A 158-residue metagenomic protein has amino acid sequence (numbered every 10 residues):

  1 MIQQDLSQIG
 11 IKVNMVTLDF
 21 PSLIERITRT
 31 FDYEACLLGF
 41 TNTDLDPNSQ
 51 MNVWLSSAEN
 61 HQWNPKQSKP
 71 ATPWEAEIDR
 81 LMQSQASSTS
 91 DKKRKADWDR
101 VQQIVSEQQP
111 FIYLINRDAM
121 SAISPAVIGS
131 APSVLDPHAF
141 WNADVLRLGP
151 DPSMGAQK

Functional and structural regions predicted by a protein language model:
M1-Q4, Q8, E25, A76-Q83 (+1 more regions): Solvent-exposed, polar/charged alpha-helical surfaces in well-ordered, non-transmembrane soluble domains, broadly
S7-H61: Periplasmic binding protein-like
V13-M15, A76, I112: Acidic/polar-rich alpha-helix caps and helix-coil junctions
L18-P21, S68-A76, S88-K95: Soluble non-cytosolic domains of exported or imported proteins
R26-D32, N52-Q83, N116-K158: Short, solvent-exposed loop/beta-turn-alpha elements that line the ligand-binding surface or hinge of extracytoplasmic
A35-G39, A86-P125: Bilobed periplasmic-binding protein-like "clamshell/Venus-flytrap" ligand-binding domains
D44, V53, S88, Q102-Q103 (+1 more regions): Alpha-helical interaction segments
